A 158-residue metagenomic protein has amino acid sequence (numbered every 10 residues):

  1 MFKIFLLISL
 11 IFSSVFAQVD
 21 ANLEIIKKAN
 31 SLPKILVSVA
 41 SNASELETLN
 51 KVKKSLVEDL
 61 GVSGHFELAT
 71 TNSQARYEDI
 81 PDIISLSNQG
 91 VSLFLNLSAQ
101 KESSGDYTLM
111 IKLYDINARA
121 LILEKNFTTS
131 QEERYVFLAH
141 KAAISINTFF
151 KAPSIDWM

Functional and structural regions predicted by a protein language model:
K3-S13: Sec-dependent N-terminal signal peptides
Q18-K27: Cleaved targeting-peptide boundary
L32-A43, M158: Short beta-strand segments enriched in small/hydrophobic residues
K34, A43-D106: Short, solvent-exposed, polar/charged sequence segments at loop or secondary-structure edges
V39-E47, T128-R134: Second-shell loop/turn segments in exported
L49, K53, V57, V136-A143 (+1 more regions): Extracytoplasmic/secreted envelope proteins and their assembly/folding machinery, especially bacterial periplasmic
P81-A143: Amphipathic beta-strand/beta-sheet edge segments enriched in Tyr/Trp
T148-M158: Mid-sequence helix-capping/hinge segment at a functional interface
